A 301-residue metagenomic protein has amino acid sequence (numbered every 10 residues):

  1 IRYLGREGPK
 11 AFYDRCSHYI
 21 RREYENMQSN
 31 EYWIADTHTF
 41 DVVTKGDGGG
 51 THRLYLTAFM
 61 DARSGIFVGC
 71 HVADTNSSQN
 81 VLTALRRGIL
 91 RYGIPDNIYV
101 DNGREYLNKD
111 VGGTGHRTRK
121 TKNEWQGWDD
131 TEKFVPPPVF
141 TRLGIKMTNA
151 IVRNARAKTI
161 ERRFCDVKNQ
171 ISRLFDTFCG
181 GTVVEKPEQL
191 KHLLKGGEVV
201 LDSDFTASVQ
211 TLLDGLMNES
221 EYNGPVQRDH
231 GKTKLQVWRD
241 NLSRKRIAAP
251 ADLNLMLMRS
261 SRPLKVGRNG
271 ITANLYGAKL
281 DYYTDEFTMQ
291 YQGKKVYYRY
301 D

Functional and structural regions predicted by a protein language model:
I1-E31, F40: Basic, flexible linker segments flanking DNA-binding modules in nucleic acid-interacting mobile-element proteins
Y3-P9, T177-G181, V226-K232: Short coil/turn segments at secondary-structure boundaries
R15-E25, L85-R86, E132-P137, M256-R259 (+1 more regions): Intrinsically disordered, low-complexity boundary segments flanking structured domains
H18, D36-H38, D301: Structured loops at beta-to-helix junctions and adjacent beta-edge loops in soluble globular domains
E23-N26, G88-R91, P138-V139, F287-Q290 (+1 more regions): A general structural signal for short secondary-structure junctions and capping/turn motifs
Q28-H52, L56, A62-V200: RNase H-like DDE/DDD metal-dependent nuclease/strand-transfer catalytic core used by mobile genetic elements
M60-D61, A273: Hydrophobic alpha-helical segments, especially N-terminal targeting/anchoring helices
V200, D204-D301: C-terminal, beta-rich DNA-binding module of retroviral/retroelements integrases
